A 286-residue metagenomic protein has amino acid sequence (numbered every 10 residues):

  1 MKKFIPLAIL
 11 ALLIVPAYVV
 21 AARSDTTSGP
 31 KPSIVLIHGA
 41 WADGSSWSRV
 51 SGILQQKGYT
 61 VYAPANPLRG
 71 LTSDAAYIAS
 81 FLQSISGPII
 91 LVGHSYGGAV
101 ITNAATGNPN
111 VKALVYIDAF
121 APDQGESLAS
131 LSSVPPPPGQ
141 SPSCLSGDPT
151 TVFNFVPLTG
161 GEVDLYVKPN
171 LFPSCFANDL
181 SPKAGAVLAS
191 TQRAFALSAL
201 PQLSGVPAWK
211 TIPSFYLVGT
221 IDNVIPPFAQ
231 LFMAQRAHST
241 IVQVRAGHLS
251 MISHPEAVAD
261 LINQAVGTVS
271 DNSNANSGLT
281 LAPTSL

Functional and structural regions predicted by a protein language model:
A8-P16: Bacterial N-terminal signal peptides
T26-G87: Active-site catalytic motif of lipid deacylating hydrolases and related acyltransferases
G39-A42, S95-Y96, F120: Active-site glycine-rich loops that stabilize anionic/oxyanionic intermediates across multiple enzyme folds
V92-G97, I101: Gly/Ala-rich beta-loop-alpha elbow adjacent to hydrolase catalytic centers
N110-V111, V115-G160, A196-A199, M233: Flexible "cap/lid" loop of the alpha/beta hydrolase fold
P182-A186, S190-A237, I241-I252: Conserved serine/cysteine hydrolase catalytic core
T240-L286: Catalytic active-site module of serine/aspartate enzymes centered on a nucleophile-bearing elbow/loop
